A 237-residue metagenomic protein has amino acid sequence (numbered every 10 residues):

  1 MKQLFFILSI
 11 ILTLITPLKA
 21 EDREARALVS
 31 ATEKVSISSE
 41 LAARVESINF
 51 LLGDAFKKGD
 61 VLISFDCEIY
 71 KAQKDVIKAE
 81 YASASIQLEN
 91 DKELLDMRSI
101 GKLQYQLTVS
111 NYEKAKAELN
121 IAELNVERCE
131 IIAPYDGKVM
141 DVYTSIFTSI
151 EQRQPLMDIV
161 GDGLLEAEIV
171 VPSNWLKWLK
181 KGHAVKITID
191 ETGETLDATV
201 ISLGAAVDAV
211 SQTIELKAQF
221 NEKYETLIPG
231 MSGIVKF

Functional and structural regions predicted by a protein language model:
L4-L14: Sec-dependent N-terminal signal peptides
L14-A42, I201-S202, I228, G233-V235: N-terminal beta-strand block that forms a small beta-sandwich/beta-barrel module immediately after a flexible targeting
A20-E24, I132-A133, T188-D197: Short coil-to-beta-strand transition motifs
L28-S30, A42, E46-L51, A55-V61 (+4 more regions): Surface-exposed patches in structured soluble domains
A42-A82, I86: N-terminal, post-signal-peptide region of Sec/Tat-exported proteins
I69-L124, V142, S211: Alpha-helical coiled-coil segments
M140-D141, T195-F237: Structural microfeature recognizing short secondary-structure transition sites
D162, H183-D197, E225: Low-complexity, intrinsically disordered, polar/proline/glycine/glutamine-rich protein-protein interaction regions
